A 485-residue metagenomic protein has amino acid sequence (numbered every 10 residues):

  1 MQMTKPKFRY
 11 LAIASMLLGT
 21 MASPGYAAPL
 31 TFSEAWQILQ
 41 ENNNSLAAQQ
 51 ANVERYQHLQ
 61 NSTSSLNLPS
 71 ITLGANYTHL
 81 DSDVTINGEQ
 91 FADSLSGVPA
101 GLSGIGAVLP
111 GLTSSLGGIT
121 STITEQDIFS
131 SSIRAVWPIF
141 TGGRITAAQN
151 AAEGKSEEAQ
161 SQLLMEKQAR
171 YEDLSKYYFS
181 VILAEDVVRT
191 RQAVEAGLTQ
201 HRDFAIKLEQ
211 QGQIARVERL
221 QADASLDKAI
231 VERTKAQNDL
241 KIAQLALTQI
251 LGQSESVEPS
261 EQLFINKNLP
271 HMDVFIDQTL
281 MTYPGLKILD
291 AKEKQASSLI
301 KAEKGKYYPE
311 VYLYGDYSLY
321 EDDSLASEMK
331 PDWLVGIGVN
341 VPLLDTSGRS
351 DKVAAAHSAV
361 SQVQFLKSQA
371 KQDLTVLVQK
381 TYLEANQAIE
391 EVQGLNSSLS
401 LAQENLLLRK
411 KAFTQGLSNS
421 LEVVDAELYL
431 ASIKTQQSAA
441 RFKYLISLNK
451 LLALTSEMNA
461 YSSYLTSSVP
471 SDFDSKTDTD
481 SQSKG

Functional and structural regions predicted by a protein language model:
M1-R9, L30, H58, M165-L280 (+6 more regions): Periplasmic alpha-helical coiled-coil/stalk elements that build and connect Gram-negative outer-membrane
Q2-Y26: Gram-negative bacterial Sec-dependent N-terminal signal peptides
K5, T72, H79-D81, T85 (+2 more regions): Acidic, low-complexity, intrinsically disordered peripheral segments
A28-W36: Regulatory alphaC helix of protein kinase catalytic domains
W36-N42, A92-G118, D223, Q253-D316 (+1 more regions): Amphipathic alpha-helical coiled-coil scaffold segments and their short linker/junction regions
A47, S70-T85, I119-Q126, V136-M165 (+4 more regions): Small/polar (Gly/Ser/Thr/Ala-rich) solvent-exposed segments that form structured loops/beta-strands/short helices used
A48-T63, E166, R170-R191, K207 (+4 more regions): Amphipathic alpha-helical coiled-coil segments
I128-S130, K176, Q221, E310 (+1 more regions): Transmembrane beta-barrel architecture of outer-membrane proteins
